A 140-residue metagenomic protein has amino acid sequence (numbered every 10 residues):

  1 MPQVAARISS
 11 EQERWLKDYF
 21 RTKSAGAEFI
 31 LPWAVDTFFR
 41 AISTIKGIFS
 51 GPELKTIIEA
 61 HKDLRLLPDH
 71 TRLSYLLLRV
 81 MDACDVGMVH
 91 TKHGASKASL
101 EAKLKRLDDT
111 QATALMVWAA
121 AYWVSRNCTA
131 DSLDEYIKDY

Functional and structural regions predicted by a protein language model:
M1-E13, K17-F20, S24, T56-K62: Short Lys/Arg-rich basic patches
V4, I8, G26-A27, L31 (+1 more regions): Generic low-polarity alpha-helical segments
E13-I48: Short, basic amphipathic alpha-helical segments that act as recognition/interaction helices in nucleic-acid-binding
R40-Y140: Charged, low-complexity intrinsically disordered terminal regions and linker tails
